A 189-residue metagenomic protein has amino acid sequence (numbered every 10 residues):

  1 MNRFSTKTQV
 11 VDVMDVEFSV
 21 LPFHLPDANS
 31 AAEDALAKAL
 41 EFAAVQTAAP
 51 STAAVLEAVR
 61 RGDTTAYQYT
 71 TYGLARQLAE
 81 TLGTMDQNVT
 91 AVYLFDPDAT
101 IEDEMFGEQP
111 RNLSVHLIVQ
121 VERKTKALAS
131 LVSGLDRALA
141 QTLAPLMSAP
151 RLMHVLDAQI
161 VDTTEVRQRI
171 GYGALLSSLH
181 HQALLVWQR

Functional and structural regions predicted by a protein language model:
N2-N112, V121-R189: Catalytic core of pol beta-like nucleotidyltransferases
H116: Cell-envelope/extracellular polymer assembly enzymes that use nucleotide-activated donors
